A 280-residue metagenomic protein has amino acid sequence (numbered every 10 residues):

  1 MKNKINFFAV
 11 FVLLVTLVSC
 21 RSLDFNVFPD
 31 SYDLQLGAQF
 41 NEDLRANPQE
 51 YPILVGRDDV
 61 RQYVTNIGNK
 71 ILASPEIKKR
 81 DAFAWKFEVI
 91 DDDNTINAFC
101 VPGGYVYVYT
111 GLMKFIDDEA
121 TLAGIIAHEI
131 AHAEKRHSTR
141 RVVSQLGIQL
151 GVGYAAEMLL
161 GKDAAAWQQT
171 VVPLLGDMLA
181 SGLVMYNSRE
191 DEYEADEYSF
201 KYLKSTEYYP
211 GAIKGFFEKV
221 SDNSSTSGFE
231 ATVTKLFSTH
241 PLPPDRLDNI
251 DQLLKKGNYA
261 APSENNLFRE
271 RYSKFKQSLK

Functional and structural regions predicted by a protein language model:
M1-A9: Bacterial N-terminal signal peptides that target proteins for export
N6, S19-E42, A73-N94, Y186-K280: C-terminal capping/extension segments of zinc metalloprotease domains
A9-L17: Bacterial N-terminal signal peptides
N26, Q35-A73: Post-signal-peptide N-terminal segment of Sec-exported extracytoplasmic proteins
P48-L54, E76-K114: Juxtacatalytic substrate-recognition/specificity segment
I53-I71, A84-D92, I148-G151, K219-N223: Acidic helix-start/capping segments at beta-turn-to-alpha-helix junctions
L112-M113, A120-T121, I130-G147, M158-D163 (+1 more regions): Catalytic Zn2+-binding segment of zinc metalloproteases
V143-L160, V171-L183: Membrane-active amphipathic alpha-helices enriched in small hydrophobic residues
